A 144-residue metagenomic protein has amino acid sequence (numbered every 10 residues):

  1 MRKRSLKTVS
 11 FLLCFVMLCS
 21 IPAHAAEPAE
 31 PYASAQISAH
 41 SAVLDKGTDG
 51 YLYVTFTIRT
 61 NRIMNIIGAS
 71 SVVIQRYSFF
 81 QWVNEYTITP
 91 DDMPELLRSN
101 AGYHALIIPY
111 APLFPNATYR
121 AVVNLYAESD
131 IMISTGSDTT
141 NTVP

Functional and structural regions predicted by a protein language model:
R2-A25: Sec-dependent N-terminal signal peptides of Gram-positive bacterial secreted proteins and lipoproteins
H24-P144: Mature extracytoplasmic or otherwise solvent-exposed domains
